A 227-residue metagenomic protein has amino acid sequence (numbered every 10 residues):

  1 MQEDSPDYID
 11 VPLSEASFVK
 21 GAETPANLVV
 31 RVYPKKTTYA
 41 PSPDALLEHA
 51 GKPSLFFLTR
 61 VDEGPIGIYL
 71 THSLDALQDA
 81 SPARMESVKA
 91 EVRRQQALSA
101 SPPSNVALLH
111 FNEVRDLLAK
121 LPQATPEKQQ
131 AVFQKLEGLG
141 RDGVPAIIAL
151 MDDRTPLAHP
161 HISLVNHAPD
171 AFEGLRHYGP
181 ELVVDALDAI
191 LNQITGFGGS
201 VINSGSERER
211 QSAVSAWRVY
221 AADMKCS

Functional and structural regions predicted by a protein language model:
M1, P6, G179: His-enriched metal-coordination microenvironments in redox/metal-binding proteins
D4-Y33: OB-fold (S1/OB) nucleic-acid-binding surfaces
P6-D10, P65, Q129: A generic structural signal for beta-strand entry/edge sites
L13-S17, V32-P34, R60, H72 (+2 more regions): A mature extracytoplasmic/lumenal domain signature
V19-T24, L47-K52, G138-D142: A short, structured loop/turn motif at beta-sheet edges
K35-V106: Extracellular C-terminal loop/segment signatures of secreted glycoproteins
P82-S227: Extended repeat-based scaffolds of very large eukaryotic assembly and lipid-transport proteins
